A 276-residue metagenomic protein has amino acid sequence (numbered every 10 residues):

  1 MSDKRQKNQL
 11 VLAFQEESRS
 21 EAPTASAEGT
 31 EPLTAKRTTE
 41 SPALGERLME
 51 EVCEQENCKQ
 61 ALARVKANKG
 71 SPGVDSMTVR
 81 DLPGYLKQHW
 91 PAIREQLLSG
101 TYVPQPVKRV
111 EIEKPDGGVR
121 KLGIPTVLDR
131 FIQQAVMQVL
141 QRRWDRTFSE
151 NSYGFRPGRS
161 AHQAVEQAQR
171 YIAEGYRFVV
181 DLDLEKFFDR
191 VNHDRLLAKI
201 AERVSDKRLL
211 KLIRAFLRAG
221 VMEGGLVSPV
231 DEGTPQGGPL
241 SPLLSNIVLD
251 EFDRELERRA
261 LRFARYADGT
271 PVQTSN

Functional and structural regions predicted by a protein language model:
M1-K87: Non-catalytic, polymerase-adjacent accessory regions of viral genome-replication enzymes
V52, T126, T274: Conserved residues at beta->alpha junctions
A61-V65, A135, L212-L217: Short alpha-helical scaffolding segments that buttress acidic/His motifs in well-ordered protein cores
D75-T78, E111-E113, G123-P125: Short, conserved beta-strand segments within well-ordered enzyme catalytic domains that often line or immediately flank
L82-Y85, L128, I132, N192 (+2 more regions): Short amphipathic alpha-helical segments
H89-A92, Q96-E111, P115, V139 (+1 more regions): Conserved polymerase palm-domain catalytic core
D116-Q134: Glycine-rich active-site/cofactor-binding loop and its immediate structural neighborhood
